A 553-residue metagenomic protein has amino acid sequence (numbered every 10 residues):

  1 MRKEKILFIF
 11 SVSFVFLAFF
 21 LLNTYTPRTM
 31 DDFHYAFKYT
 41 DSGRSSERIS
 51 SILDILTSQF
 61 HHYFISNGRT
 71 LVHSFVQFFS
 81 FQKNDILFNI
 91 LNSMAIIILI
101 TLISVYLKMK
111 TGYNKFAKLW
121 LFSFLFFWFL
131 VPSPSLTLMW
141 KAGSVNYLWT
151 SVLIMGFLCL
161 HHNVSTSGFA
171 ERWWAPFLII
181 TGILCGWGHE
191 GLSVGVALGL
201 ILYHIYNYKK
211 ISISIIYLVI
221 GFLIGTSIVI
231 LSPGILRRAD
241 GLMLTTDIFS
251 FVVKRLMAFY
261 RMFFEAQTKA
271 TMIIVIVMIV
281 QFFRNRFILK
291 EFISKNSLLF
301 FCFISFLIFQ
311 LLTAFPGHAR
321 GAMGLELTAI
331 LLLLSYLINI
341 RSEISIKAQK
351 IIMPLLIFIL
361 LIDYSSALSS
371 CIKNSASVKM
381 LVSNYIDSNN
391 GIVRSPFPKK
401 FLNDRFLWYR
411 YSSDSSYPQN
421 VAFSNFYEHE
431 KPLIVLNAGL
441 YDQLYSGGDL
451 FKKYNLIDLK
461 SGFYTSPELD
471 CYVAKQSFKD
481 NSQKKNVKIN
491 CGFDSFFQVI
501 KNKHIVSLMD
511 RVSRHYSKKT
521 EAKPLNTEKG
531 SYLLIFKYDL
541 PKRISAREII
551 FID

Functional and structural regions predicted by a protein language model:
K5-F19, K118-L125, I179-I180, L218-L223 (+1 more regions): Alpha-helical transmembrane segments
K5-S66, T70, S80-L99, I103 (+2 more regions): Intrinsically disordered, polar/acidic, low-complexity terminal segments
L21-N89, K141, A175, G182-L307 (+1 more regions): Transmembrane catalytic cores of multi-pass membrane glycosyltransferases and polysaccharide-assembly enzymes
K83-I98, F127, S144-V152, G186-W187: Individual alpha-helical transmembrane segments in multi-pass integral membrane proteins
I98-V105, G156-N163, G199-N207, I274-R284 (+1 more regions): Transmembrane alpha-helices and membrane-interface helical segments of multi-pass integral membrane enzymes
A117-H162, T268-T271, S305-Y336: Membrane-interface micro-motifs in multi-pass membrane enzymes
I154-W174, K210: Membrane-interface transmembrane helices that cradle and orient dolichyl/undecaprenyl
W174-A175, V219, L223, K295 (+2 more regions): Signature aromatic-anchored transmembrane alpha helix within multi-pass, membrane-resident enzymes that catalyze glycan
